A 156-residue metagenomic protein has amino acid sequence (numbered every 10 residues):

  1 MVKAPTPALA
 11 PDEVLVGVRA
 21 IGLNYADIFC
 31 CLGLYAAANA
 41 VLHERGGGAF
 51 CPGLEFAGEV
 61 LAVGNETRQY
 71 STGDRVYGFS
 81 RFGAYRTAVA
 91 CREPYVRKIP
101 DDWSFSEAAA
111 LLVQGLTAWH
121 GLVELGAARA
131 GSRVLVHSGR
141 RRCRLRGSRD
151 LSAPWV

Functional and structural regions predicted by a protein language model:
V2, D74, T87-A88, E107 (+1 more regions): Extracytoplasmic/periplasmic beta-strand context in beta-sandwich domains, especially the cupredoxin/COX2 CuA-binding
P5-L23, Y35-G83: Glycine-rich beta-strand-centered segment in the early N-terminal region that forms part of a ligand/cofactor-binding
G17-A20, P94-L125: Extended, non-globular alpha-helical segments
A26-L32: Cytochrome P450 core scaffold surrounding the K-helix E-X-X-R motif and the conserved "meander" helix-loop region
F56-V60, V89, L116, V134: Generic structural motif
F79-S80, I99-D102, S138: Short beta->alpha connector loops at strand-helix junctions that form conserved, small/polar/Pro-enriched
S80-E93: A structural motif shared across PLP-dependent enzymes of the aminotransferase-like
A109-V156: Mid-domain Rossmann-like dinucleotide-binding core that forms the NAD(H)/NADP(H) cofactor-binding site
